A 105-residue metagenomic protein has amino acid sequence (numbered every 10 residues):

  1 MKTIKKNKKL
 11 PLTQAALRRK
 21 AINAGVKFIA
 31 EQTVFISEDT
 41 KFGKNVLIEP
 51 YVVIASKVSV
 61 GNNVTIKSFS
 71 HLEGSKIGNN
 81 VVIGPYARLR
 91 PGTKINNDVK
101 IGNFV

Functional and structural regions predicted by a protein language model:
M1-K6, E49, K67, G84: Structured N-terminal alpha/beta-domain signature that marks small ligand/cofactor-binding or signaling modules
M1-T33, S37-N45, N80, D98 (+1 more regions): Terminal amphipathic alpha-helical/low-complexity segments used for targeting or macromolecular assembly
K27-I29, F35, K41, L47 (+9 more regions): Extracellular beta-strand solenoid repeats
